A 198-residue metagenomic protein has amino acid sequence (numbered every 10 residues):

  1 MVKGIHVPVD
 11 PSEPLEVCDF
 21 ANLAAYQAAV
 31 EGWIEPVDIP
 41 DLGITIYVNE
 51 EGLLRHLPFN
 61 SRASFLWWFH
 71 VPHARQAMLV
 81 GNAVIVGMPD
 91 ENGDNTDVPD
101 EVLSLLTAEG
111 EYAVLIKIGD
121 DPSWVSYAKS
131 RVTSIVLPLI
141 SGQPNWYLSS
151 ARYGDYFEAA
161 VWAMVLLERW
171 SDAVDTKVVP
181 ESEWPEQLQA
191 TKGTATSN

Functional and structural regions predicted by a protein language model:
M1-E16, F20: Short, extreme N-terminal segment that most often corresponds to the first beta-strand
M1-K3, D41-L42, E109-G110: A short, compositionally biased
P14, D19-I44: Amphipathic alpha-helical packing elements
Y26-G32, L139-A173: A short, charged, amphipathic alpha-helix used as a generic interaction element across diverse proteins
V48, G52-A113: Long, low-complexity, intrinsically disordered segments enriched in glycines and aromatic residues
E50-G52, G119, G193: Secondary-structure transition/turn motif
V114-I116, D121-Y147: Short aromatic-glycine-(Arg/Gly/Cys) micro-motifs in beta-strand/loop hairpins
L167-N198: Short, mixed-charge low-complexity intrinsically disordered segments
